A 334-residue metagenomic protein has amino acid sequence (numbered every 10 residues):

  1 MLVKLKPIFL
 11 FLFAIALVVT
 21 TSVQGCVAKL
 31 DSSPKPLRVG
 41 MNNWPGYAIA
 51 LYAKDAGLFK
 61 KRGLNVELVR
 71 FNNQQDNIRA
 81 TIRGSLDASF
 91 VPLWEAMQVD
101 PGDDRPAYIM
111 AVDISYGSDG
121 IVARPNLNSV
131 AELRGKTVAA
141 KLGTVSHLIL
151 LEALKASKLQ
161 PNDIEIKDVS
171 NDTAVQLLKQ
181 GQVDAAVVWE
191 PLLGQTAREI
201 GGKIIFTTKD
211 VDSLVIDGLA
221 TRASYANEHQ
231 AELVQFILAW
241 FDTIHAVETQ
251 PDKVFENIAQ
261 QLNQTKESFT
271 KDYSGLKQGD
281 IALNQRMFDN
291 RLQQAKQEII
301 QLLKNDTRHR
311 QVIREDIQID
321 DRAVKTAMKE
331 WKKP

Functional and structural regions predicted by a protein language model:
M1-K35, K332-P334: Short, low-complexity disordered leader/linker segments with a strong preference for bacterial N-terminal type II
K29-Q160, E165-D168, D184-E190, I204 (+1 more regions): Short, glycine-/small- and polar/acidic-enriched structural segments that line small-molecule recognition paths
N43, R70-Q74, I114-S115, A139 (+8 more regions): Solvent-exposed, acidic/flexible segments
A48-Y52, A56-G57, R79-R83, A131 (+11 more regions): Solvent-exposed, polar/charged alpha-helical surfaces in well-ordered, non-transmembrane soluble domains, broadly
L86-F90, K179-Q180, D184, L276-L292 (+1 more regions): Short amphipathic alpha-helical segments at helix boundaries and their inter-helical linkers
D87, W94-E95, I166-K167, D172-L262: Pocket-lining segment of extracytoplasmic ligand-binding domains
N227-H309: Secondary-structure end/capping motifs
I300-P334: Conserved C-terminal helix/tail region of periplasmic/extracytoplasmic solute-binding proteins
